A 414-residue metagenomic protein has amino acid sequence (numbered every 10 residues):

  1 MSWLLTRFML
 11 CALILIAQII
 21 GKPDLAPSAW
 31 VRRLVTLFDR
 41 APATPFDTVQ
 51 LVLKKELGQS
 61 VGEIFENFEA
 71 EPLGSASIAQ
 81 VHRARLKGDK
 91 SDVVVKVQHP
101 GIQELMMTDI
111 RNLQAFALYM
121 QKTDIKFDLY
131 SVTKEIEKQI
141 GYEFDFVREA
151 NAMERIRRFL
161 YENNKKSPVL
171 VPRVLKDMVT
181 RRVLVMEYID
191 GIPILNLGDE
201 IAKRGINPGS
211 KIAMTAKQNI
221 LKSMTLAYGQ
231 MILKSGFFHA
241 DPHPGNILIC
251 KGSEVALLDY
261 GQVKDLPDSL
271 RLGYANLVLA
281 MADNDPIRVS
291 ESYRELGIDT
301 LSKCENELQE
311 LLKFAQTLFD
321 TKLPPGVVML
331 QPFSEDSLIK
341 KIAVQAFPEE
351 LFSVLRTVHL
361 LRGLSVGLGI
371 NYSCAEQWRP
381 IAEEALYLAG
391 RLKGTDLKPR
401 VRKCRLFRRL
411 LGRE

Functional and structural regions predicted by a protein language model:
M1-M231, G236, C250-E254, Y260-D268 (+2 more regions): Broad phosphate/nucleotide-binding scaffolds in NTP-utilizing and phosphate-metabolizing enzymes
K234-P244: Catalytic-loop of the protein kinase fold
G245-I249: Hydrophobic residue at the +6 position relative to the catalytic HRD Asp in the kinase catalytic loop
Y274-N276: Short amphipathic alpha-helical recognition elements used for nucleic-acid or partner binding across transcription
M281-D285: Short helix-adjacent coil turns
